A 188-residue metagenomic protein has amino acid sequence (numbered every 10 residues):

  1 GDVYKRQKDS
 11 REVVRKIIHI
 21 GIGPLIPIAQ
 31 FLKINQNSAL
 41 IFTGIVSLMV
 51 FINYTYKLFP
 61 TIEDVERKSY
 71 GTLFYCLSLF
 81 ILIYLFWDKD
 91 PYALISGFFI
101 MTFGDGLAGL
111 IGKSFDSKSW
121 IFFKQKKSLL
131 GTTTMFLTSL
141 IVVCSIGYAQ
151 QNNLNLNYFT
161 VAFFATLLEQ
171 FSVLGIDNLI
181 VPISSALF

Functional and structural regions predicted by a protein language model:
G1-Y4: Short, small-residue-biased leader/transition segments that mark boundaries at the very start of proteins
R6-R15, P60-Y70, K124-L129, A149-N155 (+1 more regions): Short, amphipathic, aromatic/basic-enriched membrane-interface segments that mark the entry/exit of transmembrane
R11-P27, I34-I45: Loop-to-helix transition at the N-terminal end of transmembrane alpha-helices
I17-Q30, K68-I83, K127-V142, P182-F188: Small-residue-rich segments of transmembrane alpha-helices in multi-pass membrane proteins, especially helix faces
P27-L40, I81-S96, C144-L156, F188: Helix-coil boundary and interhelical linker segments in multi-pass alpha-helical membrane proteins
A39-L48, L94-T102, N157-A165, V181-S185: Hydrophobic core segments of alpha-helical transmembrane domains in multi-pass membrane proteins
I41-I81: A glycine-rich, hydrophobic loop/mini-helix early in the fold
Y54-T61, F98-K118, L167-I180: Acidic (Asp/Glu-rich) catalytic motifs at the cytosolic membrane interface
